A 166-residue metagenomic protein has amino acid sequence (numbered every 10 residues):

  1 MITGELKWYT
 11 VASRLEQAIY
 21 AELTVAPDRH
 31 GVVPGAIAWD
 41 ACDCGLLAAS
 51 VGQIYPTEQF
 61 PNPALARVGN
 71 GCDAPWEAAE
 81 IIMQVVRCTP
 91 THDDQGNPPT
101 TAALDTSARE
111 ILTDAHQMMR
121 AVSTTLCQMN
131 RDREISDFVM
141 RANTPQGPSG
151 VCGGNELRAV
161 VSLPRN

Functional and structural regions predicted by a protein language model:
M1-D73: Small/polar-rich, solvent-exposed N-terminal microdomains that initiate assembly or binding
E22-G31, D105-S162: Acidic-leaning, charged glycine-interspersed low-complexity segments
A38-D40, V68, Q84, S123 (+1 more regions): Secretory pathway export signals and precursors
A41-D43, G71, R87, L126 (+1 more regions): The N-terminal extracellular segments of secreted preproproteins, especially immediately downstream of signal
G45-L47, P75, N130, N155: General secretory precursor processing signal
T57, C88-D93: Short regulatory "switch" loops immediately downstream of catalytic or recognition motifs within protein catalytic
P75-P90, G150-R165: Oligomerization/assembly interface segments of phage tail-like spikes and tubes
D93-R109: A solvent-exposed, charged loop/short amphipathic helix patch at secondary-structure junctions
